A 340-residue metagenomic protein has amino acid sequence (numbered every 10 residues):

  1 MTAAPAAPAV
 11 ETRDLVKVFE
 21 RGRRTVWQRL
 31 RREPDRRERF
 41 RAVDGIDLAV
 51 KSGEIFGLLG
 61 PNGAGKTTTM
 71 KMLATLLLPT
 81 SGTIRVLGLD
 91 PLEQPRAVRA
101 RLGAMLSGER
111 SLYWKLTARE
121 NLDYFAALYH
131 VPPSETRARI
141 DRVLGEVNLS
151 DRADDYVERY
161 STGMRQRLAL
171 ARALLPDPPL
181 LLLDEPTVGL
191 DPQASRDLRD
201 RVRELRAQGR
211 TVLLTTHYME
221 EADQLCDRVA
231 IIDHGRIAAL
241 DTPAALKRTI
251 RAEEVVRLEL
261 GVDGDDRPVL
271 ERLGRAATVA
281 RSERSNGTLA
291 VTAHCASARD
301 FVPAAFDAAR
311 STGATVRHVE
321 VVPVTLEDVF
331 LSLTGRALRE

Functional and structural regions predicted by a protein language model:
V26-R32, D123, A127, S134-R152: Conserved ABC ATPase "signature" region
L170: Hydrophobic anchor residue at the start of the ABC signature
D177: Conserved catalytic motifs of ABC-family nucleotide-binding domains
L181-E185: Catalytic Walker B motif of ABC-type/P-loop ATPase nucleotide-binding domains
R199-A296: ABC transporter nucleotide-binding domain
